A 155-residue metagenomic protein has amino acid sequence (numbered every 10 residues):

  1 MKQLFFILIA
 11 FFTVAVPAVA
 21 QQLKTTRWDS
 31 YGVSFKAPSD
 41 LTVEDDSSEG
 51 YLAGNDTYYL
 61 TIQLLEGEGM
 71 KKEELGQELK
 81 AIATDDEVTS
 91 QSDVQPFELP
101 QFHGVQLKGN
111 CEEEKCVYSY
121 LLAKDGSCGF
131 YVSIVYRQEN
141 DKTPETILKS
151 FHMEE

Functional and structural regions predicted by a protein language model:
L4-V14: Sec-dependent N-terminal signal peptides
V16-A20: Sec/Tat signal peptide C-region and signal peptidase I cleavage site
Q21, G32-V43, I82-A83, Y131-E155: Surface-exposed amphipathic alpha-helical segments
Q21-T26, S47-G50, L99-K108: Short, hydrophobic/aromatic-rich segments at coil-to-beta transitions
S30-G76, N110, E114: Secretory pathway targeting signatures of secreted, lumenal, and periplasmic proteins
K36, D40, N55-T57, P100-F102 (+1 more regions): Short, solvent-exposed coil/turn segments at beta-strand boundaries
D46-E49, E113-Y120, Y131, T143-T146: Short, surface-exposed coil-to-beta transition loops
L79-S127: Signature of long, low-cysteine stretches enriched in small and polar/charged residues
